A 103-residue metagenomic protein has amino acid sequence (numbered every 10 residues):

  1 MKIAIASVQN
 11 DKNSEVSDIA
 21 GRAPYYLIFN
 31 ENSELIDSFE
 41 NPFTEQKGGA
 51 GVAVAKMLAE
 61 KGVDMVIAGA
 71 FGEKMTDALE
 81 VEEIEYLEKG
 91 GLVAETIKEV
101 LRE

Functional and structural regions predicted by a protein language model:
M1-I3: Extreme N-terminal starter segment of soluble prokaryotic enzymes
A6-Y25, S33, P42: Conserved mixed alpha/beta catalytic, RNA-binding, or beta-rich assembly cores of soluble enzyme, regulatory
R22, G49-V52, A70-E73: Gly/Ser/Thr-rich helix-start
Y26, V66: GIY-YIG nuclease signature motif recognition
I36-M65, E82-L87: Compact, charge-rich alpha-helical regulatory domains located at protein termini
A70-E103: C-terminal structural segments of small proteins and small subunits
